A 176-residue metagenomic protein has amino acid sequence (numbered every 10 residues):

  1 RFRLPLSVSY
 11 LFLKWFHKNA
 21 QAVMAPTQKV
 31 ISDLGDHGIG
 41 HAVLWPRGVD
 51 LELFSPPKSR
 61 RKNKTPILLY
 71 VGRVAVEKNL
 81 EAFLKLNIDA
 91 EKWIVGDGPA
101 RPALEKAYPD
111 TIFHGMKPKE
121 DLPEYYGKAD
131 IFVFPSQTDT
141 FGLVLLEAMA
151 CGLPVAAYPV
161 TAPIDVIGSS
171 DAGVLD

Functional and structural regions predicted by a protein language model:
L6, Y10-P56: Donor nucleotide-sugar binding/catalytic pocket of nucleotide-sugar-dependent glycosyltransferases
M24, R60-D89, W93: Conserved donor-binding/catalytic core segment of Leloir-type glycosyltransferases
P102-E120: Nucleotide-activated donor-binding/catalytic signature segment of Leloir-type glycosyltransferases, i.e., the conserved
M116-K117, E124-A129: Short alpha-helical donor nucleotide-sugar binding micro-motif in glycosyltransferases
Q137: Aromatic "clamp/platform" in nucleotide-sugar-dependent glycosyltransferases that forms part of the donor/acceptor
P154-A157: Short hydrophobic beta-strand element within catalytic cores of glycosyltransferases and related nucleotide-activated
G168-D176: Conserved acidic donor-binding segment of nucleotide-sugar-dependent glycosyltransferases
